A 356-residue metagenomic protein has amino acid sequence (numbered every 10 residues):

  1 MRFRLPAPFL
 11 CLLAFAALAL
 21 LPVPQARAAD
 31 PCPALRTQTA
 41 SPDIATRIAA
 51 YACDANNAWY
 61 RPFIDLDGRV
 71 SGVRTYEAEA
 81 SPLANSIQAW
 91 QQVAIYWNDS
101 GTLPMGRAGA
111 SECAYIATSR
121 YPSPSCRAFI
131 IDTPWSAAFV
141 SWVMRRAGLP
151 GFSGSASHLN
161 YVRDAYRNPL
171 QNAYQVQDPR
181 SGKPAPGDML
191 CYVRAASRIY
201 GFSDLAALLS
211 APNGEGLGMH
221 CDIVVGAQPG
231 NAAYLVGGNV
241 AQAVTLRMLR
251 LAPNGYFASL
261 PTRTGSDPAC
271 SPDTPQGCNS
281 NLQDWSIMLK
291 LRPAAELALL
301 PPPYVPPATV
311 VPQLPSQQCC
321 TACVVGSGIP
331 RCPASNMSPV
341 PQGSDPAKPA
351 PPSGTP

Functional and structural regions predicted by a protein language model:
F9-L21: Bacterial N-terminal signal peptides
P22-A28: Sec/Tat signal peptide C-region and signal peptidase I cleavage site
A28-V70: N-terminal module-boundary/linker segments of secreted carbohydrate-active enzymes
A34-P42, P122-I131, L170-D178, L209-A211: Second-shell loop/turn segments in exported
T39-R47, I130-A138, D178-S181, G216: Soluble non-cytosolic domains of exported or imported proteins
D67-Q171: Secreted/periplasmic proteins that engage bacterial cell-wall peptidoglycan
G154-A241: ...with weaker cross-activation on analogous glycine-rich loops/strands in unrelated enzymes
Q242, L246-P356: Low-complexity, Gly/Ser/Thr/Pro-rich intrinsically disordered linker/tail segments
